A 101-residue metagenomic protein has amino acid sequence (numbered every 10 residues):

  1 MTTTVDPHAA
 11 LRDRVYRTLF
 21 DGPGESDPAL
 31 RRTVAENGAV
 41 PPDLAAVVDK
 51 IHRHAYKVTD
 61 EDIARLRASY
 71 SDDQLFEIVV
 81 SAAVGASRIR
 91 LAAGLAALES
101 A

Functional and structural regions predicted by a protein language model:
M1-A101: Hydrophobic alpha-helical segments
